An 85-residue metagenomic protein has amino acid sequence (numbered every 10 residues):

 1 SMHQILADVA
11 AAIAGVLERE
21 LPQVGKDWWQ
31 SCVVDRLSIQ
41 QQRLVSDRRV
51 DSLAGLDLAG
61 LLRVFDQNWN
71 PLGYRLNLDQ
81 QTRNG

Functional and structural regions predicted by a protein language model:
S1-G85: Amphipathic alpha-helical interface elements
